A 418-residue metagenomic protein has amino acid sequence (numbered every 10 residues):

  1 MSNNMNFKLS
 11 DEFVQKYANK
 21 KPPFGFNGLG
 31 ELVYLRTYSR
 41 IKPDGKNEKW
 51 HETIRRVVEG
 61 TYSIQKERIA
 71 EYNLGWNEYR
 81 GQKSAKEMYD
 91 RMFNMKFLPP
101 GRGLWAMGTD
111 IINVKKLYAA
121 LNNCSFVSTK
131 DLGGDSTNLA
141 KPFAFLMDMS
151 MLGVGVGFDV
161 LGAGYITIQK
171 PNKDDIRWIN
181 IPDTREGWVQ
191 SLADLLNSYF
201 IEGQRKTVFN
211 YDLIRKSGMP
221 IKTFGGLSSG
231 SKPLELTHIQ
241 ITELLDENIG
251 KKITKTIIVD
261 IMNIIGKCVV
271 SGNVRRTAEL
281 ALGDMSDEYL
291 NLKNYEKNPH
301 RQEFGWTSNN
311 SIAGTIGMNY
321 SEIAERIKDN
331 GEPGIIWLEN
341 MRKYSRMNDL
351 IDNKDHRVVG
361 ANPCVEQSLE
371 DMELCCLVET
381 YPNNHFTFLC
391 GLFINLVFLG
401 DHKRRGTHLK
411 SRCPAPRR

Functional and structural regions predicted by a protein language model:
M1-R418: Extended catalytic cores of very large enzyme megasubunits
